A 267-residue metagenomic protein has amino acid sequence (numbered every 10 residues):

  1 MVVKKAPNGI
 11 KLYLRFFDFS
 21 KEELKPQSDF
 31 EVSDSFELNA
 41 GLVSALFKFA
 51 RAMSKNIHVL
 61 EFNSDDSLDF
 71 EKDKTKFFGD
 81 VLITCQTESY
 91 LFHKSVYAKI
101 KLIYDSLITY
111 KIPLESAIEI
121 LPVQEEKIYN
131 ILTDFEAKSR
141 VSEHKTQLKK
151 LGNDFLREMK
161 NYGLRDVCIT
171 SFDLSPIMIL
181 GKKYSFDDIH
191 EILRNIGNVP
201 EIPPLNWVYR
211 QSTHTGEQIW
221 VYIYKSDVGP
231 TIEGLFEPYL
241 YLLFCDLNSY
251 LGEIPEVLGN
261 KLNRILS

Functional and structural regions predicted by a protein language model:
M1-V2, L14, D166-C168: Generic short beta-strand
K4-N8, T170-S175: Short acidic/glycine-rich beta-turn/loop cap or linker motifs at sensory/regulatory domain boundaries that couple input
A6, F16-R165, P176-S267: Acidic, low-complexity cytosolic segments
